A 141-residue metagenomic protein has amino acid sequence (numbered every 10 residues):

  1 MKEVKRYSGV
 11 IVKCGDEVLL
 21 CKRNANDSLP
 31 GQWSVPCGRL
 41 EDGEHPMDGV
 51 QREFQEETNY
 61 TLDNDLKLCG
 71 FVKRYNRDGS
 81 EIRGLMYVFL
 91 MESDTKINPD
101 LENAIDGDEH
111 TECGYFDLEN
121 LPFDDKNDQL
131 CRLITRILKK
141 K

Functional and structural regions predicted by a protein language model:
M1-L19, P36-R39, L85-M86: Conserved N-terminal beta-strand and adjoining loop/helix that marks the start of the Nudix/MutT-like hydrolase domain
K2, V10, A25, D78-G79 (+1 more regions): Short secondary-structure boundary/capping segments
Y7, P30, T111: A conserved catalytic-core signature of glycosyltransferases
E17-E56: Conserved Nudix-box catalytic region and its N-terminal flanking loop in Nudix hydrolases and closely related
A25-N26, F71-R74: Short active-site-proximal "capping" loops at secondary-structure junctions
L40-N64, K73-Q129: Unchanged
D125-K141: Charged phosphate-binding loop/patch that engages nucleotide di/tri-phosphates or the phosphate backbone of nucleic
